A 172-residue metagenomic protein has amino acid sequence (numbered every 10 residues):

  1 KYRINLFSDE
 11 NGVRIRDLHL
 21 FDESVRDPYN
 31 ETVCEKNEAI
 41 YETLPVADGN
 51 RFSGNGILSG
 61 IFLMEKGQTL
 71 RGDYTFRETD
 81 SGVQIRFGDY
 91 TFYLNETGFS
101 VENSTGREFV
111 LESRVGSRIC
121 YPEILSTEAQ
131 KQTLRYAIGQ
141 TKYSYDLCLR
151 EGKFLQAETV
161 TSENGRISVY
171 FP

Functional and structural regions predicted by a protein language model:
K1-P172: Terminal accessory/targeting
